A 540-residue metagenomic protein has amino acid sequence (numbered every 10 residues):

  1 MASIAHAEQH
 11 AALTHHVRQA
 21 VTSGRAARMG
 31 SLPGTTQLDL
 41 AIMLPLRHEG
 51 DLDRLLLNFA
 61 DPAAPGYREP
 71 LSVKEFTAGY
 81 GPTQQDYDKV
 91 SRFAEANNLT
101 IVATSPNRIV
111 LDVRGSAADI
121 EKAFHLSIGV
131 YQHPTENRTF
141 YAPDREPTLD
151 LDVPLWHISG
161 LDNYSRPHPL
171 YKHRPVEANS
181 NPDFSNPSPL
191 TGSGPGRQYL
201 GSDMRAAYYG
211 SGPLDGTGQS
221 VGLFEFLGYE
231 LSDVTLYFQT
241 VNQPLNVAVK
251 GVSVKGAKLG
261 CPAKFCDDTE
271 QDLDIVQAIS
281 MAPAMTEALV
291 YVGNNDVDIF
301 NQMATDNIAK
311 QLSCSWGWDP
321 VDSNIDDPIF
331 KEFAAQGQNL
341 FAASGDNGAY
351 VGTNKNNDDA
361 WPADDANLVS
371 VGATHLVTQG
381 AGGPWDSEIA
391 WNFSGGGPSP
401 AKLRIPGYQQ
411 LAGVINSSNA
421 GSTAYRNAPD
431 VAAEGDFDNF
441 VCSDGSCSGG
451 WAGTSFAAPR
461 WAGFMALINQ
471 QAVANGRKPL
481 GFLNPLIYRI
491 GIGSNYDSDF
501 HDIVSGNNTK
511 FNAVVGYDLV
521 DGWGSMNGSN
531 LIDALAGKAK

Functional and structural regions predicted by a protein language model:
M1, P62-P65, V504-S505: A short, ordered amphipathic alpha-helix with a cationic face
S3-A7: Sec/Tat signal peptide C-region and signal peptidase I cleavage site
E8-P106, D112, A117-A373, G395 (+5 more regions): Substrate-binding/charge-relay-adjacent region of secreted/lumenal peptidase catalytic domains
F333, A342, L368, T378-P384 (+2 more regions): Predominantly extracellular beta-rich ligand-binding scaffolds that present long acidic/polar faces for carbohydrate
P362, W391, Y408, V441 (+3 more regions): Short clusters of hydrophobic/aromatic residues that line enzyme substrate/ligand-binding pockets
G383-S394: Phosphate/diphosphate-binding glycine-rich loops and adjacent basic-rich segments that engage nucleotide
S418-N419, N469-L519: An often Trp-containing, charged/polar helix-loop segment at the C-terminal end of enzyme catalytic cores
